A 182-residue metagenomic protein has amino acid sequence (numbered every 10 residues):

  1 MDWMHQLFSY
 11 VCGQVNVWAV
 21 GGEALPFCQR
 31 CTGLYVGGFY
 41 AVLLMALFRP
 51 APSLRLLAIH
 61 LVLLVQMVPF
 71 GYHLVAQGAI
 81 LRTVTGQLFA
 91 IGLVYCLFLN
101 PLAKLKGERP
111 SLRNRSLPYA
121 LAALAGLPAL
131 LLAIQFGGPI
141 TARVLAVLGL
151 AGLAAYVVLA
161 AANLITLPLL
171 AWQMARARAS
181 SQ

Functional and structural regions predicted by a protein language model:
M1-L25, Q29-Q182: Secretory/periplasmic and organellar redox-cofactor proteins
